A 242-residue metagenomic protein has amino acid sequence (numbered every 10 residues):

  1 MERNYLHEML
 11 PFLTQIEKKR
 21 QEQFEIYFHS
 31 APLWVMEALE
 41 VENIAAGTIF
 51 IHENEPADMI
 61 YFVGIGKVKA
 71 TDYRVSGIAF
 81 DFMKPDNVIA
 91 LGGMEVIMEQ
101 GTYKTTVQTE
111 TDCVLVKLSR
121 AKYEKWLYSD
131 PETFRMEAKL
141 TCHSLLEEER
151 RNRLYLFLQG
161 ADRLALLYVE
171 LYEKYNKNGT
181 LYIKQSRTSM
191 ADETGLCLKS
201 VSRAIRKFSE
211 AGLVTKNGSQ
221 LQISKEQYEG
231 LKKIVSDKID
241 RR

Functional and structural regions predicted by a protein language model:
M1-A46, I89-E99: Cyclic nucleotide-binding regulatory module and flanking cytosolic helices
Q23, T48-T111: Cyclic nucleotide-binding regulatory domains
P32, D81-C142, L146: Cyclic-nucleotide recognition modules
L33-W34, F50-N54, Y175: Short loop/turn motifs at secondary-structure junctions and domain boundaries
T71, G93-M94, K125-W126, L167 (+1 more regions): Residues that scaffold the ATP/ADP-binding catalytic core of kinase and kinase-like folds
Y128-G195: Polybasic "coupling" helices that flank or enter modular domains
L171-R242: Phosphate-/nucleic-acid-contacting segments
